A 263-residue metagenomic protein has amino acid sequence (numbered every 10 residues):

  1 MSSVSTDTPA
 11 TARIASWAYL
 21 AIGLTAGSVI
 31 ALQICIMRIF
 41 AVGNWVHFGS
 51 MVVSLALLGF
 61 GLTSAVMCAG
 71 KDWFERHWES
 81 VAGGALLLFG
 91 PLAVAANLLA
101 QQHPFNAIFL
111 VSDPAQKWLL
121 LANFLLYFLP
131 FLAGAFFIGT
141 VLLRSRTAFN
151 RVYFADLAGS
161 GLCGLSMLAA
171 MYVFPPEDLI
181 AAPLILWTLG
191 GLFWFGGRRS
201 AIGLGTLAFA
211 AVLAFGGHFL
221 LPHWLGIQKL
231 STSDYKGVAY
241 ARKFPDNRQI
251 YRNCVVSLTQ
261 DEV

Functional and structural regions predicted by a protein language model:
S2-V263: Alpha-helical transmembrane segments of multi-pass membrane proteins
